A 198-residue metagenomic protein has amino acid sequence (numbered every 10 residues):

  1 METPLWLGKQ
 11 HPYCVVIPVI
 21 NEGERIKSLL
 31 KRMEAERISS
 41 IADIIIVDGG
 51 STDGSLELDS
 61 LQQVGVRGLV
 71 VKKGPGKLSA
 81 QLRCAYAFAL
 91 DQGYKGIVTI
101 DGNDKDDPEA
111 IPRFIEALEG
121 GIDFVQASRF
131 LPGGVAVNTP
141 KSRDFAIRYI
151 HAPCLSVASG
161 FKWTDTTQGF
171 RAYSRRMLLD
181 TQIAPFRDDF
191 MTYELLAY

Functional and structural regions predicted by a protein language model:
M1-R32: N-proximal low-complexity "stem/linker" segments adjacent to membrane-targeting elements
P12-C14, D43, E194: Cell-envelope/extracellular polymer assembly enzymes that use nucleotide-activated donors
I17, I41-S51, K72, I100: Short beta-strand/loop segment that forms part of the nucleotide-sugar
E22-R25, S51, L78, D107: Donor nucleotide-sugar binding loop of glycosyltransferases
D48-E57, D104: A conserved acidic beta->alpha catalytic loop
G68, K73-D91, P108-D189: Acceptor/aglycone-binding surface of glycosyltransferases and processive sugar-polymer synthases
Y94-K105: Short beta-strand-to-loop acidic/aromatic patch adjacent to the donor-nucleotide binding site
D189-L196: Acidic donor-binding loop at a coil-to-helix junction in glycosyltransferase catalytic cores that engages
